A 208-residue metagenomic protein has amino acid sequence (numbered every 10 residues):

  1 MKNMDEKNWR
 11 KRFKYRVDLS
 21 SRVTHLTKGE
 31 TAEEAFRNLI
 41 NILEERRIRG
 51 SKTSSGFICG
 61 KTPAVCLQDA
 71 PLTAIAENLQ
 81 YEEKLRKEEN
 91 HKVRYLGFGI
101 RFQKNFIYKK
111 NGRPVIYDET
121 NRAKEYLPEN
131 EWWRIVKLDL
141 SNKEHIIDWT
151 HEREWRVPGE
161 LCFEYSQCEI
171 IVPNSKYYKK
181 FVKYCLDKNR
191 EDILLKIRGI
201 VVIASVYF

Functional and structural regions predicted by a protein language model:
M1-F208: NAD-dependent ADP-ribosyltransferases
